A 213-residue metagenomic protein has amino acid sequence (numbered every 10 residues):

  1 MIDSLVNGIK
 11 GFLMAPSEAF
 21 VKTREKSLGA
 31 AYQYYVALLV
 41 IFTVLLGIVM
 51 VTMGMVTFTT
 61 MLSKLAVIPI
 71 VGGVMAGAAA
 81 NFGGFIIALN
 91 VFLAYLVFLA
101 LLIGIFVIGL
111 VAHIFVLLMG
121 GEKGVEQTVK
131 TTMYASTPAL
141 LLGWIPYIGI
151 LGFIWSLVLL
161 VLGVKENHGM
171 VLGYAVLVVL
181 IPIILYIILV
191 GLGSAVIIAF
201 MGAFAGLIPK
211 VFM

Functional and structural regions predicted by a protein language model:
M1-V44: N-terminal juxtamembrane cytosolic/stromal segments of multi-pass membrane proteins
I9-K10, V111-Y134, L162-L172: Membrane-interface segments at transmembrane-helix boundaries
T23-A31, Y35, G77, N81-L93 (+4 more regions): Membrane-helix interfacial "entry" motifs
Y34-T60, G84-V111, K130-L160, L177-G202: Hydrophobic alpha-helical transmembrane segments in multi-pass membrane proteins
V51-A66, L117-E122, V164, H168 (+1 more regions): Transmembrane helix-loop junctions in multipass membrane proteins, especially transporters and channels
T57-L89, M119: Membrane-interface interhelical connector segments
L65-A80, Y174-A175, L180-L192: Alpha-helical transmembrane segments and their immediate juxtamembrane interface regions
I68-V74, A78, M201-M213: Low-complexity, Pro/Thr/Ser/Glu-rich flexible segments characteristic of extracytoplasmic/periplasmic regions
